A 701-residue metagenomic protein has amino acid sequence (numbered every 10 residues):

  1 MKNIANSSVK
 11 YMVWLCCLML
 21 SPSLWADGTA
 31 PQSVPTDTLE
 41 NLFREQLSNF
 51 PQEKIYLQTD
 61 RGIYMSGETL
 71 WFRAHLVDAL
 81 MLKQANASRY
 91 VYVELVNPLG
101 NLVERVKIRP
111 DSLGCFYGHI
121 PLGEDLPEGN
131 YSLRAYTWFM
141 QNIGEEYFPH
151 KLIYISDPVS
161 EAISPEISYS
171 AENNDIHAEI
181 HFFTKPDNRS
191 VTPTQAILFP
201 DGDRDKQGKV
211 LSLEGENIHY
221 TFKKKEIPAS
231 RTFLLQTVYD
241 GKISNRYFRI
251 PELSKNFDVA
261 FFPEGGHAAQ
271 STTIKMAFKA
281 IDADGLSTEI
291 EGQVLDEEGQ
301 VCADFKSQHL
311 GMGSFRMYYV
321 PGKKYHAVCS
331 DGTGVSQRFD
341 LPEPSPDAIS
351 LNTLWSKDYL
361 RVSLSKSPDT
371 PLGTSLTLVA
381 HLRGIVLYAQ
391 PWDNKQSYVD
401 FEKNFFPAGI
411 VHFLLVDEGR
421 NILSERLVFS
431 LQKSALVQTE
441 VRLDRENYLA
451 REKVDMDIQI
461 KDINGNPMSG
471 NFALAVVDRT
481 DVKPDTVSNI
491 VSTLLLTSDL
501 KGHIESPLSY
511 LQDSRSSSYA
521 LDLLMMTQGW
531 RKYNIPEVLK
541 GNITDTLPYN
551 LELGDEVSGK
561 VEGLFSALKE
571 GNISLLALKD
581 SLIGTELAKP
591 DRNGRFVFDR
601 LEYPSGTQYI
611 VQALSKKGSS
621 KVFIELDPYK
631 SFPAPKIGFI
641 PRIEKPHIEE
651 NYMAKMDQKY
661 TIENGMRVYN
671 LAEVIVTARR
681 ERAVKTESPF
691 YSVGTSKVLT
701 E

Functional and structural regions predicted by a protein language model:
M1-T38, H219: Bacterial Sec-dependent N-terminal signal peptides
Q32-E53, Q58, I63-P110, N130-T137 (+4 more regions): Contiguous segments within soluble domain cores/interaction surfaces
Q46-F50, R61-M65, N86, T137-M140 (+15 more regions): Surface-exposed, low-complexity/disordered segments and acidic/polar micro-motifs at processing/linker regions
A74, V106-L122, G202, G208-K223 (+4 more regions): Glycine-centered loop-to-beta-strand initiation motif
Y92-V96, Q195-F199, E291-L295, T377-V379 (+3 more regions): Beta-strand signatures of extracellular beta-sandwich domains
L99-K107, G202-V210, I243-R246, E289 (+6 more regions): Surface-exposed loop/edge segments in extracytoplasmic proteins
I120-G129, I227, D400-P407: Short, surface-exposed loop/turn motifs with a glycine/proline- and acidic-biased composition
Y131-A135, Y325, V411-F413: A short tyrosine-centered beta-strand micro-motif
